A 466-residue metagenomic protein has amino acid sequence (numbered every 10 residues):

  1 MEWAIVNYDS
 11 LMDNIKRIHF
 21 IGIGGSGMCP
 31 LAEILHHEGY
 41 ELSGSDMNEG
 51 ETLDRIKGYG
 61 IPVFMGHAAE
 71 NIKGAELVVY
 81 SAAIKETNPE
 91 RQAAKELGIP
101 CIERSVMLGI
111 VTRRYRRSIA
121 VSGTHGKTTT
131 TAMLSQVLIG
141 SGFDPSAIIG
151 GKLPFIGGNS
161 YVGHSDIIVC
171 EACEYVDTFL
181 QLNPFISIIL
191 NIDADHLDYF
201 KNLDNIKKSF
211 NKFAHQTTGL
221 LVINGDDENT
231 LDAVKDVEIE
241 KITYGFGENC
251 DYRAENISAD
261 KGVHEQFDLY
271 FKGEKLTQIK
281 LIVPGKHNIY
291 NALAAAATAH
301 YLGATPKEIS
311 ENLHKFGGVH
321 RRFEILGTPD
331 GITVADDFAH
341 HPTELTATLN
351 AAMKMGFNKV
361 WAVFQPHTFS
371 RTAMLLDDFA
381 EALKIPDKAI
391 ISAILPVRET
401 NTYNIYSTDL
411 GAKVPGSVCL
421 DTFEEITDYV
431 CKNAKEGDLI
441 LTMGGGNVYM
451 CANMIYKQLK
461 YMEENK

Functional and structural regions predicted by a protein language model:
M1-E103, M107, E228, C250-E255 (+3 more regions): N-terminal leader/targeting and accessory segments in enzymes
Y8-H19, G27, L31-E38, Y115 (+4 more regions): Nucleotide phosphate-binding/pyrophosphate-handling subdomain across enzymes that bind or process nucleotide phosphates
D9-L11, I34-Y40, K57, N71 (+6 more regions): Phosphate-binding loop of NTP-binding sites
I18-F20, V78, I119, P145 (+4 more regions): Conserved hydrophobic helix-helix packing surfaces used for dimerization/oligomerization
Y40-M47, L220-G225, W361-Q365, P386-P396: Short internal beta-strands
S45-D46, F64-H67, I102-G109, I148-G151 (+5 more regions): Beta-strand->loop->alpha-helix junctions that form or flank phosphate-binding loops in nucleotide-handling enzymes
A380-E436: C-terminal helical cap/extension that packs against the catalytic core of soluble nucleotide-cofactor enzymes
E425-Q458: A glycine-rich beta-strand to alpha-helix segment that forms a phosphate/ribose-binding loop at ligand/cofactor sites
